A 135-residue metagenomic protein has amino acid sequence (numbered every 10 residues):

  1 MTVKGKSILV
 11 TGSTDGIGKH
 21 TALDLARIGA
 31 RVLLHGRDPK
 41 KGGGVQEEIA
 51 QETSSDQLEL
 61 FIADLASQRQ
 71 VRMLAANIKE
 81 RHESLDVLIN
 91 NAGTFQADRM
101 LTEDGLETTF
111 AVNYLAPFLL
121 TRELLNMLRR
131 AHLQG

Functional and structural regions predicted by a protein language model:
M1-L33: Canonical Rossmann dinucleotide-binding motif of NAD(H)/NADP(H)-dependent dehydrogenases/reductases, specifically
S7-V10, S84, L88-I89: Conserved hydrophobic beta-strands of the Rossmann-like cofactor-binding core in SDR/related NAD(P)H-dependent
D15, N90-Q96: Flexible cofactor-recognition loop at the NAD(P)H-binding site of Rossmann-like short-chain dehydrogenase/reductase
I28-G44: Conserved glycine-rich Rossmann-like NAD(P)H-binding loop of the short-chain dehydrogenase/reductase
P39, F61-A76: The beta1-alpha1 cofactor-binding region of Rossmann-like NAD(H)/NADP(H)-dependent oxidoreductases
S84-L85, L128-G135: Active-site loop of short-chain dehydrogenase/reductase
Q96-A111: Short alpha-helical oligomerization interface
